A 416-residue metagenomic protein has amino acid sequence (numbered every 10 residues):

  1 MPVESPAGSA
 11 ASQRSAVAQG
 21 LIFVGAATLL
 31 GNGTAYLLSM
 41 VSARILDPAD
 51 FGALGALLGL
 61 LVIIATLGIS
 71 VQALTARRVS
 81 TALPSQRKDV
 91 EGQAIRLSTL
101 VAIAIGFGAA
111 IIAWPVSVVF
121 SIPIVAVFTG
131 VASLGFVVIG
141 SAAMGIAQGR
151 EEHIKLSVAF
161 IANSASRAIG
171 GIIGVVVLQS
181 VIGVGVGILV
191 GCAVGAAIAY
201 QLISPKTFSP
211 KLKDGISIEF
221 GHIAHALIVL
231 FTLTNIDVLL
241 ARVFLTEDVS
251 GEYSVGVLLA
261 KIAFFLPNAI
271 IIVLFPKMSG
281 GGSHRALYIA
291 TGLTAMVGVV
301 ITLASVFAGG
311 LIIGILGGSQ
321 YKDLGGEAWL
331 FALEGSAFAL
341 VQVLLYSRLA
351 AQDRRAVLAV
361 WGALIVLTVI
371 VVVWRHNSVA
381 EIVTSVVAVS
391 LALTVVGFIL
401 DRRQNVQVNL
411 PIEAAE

Functional and structural regions predicted by a protein language model:
P2-E4, Q13-I69, G221-E247: Signature of the first transmembrane helix
P2-Q13, I154-A159, V181-I182, G187-I188 (+2 more regions): Interhelical loop/hinge segments that connect adjacent transmembrane helices in multipass membrane
A18, G55, Q86-L100, G282-M296: Interfacial transmembrane-helix starts/ends
P48, P115-G130, E247, F307-S336: Interfacial segments at transmembrane-helix termini and the short loops linking adjacent helices
L58-G68, D248, Y253-I272, I301 (+1 more regions): Transmembrane helix-bundle signature of multi-pass secondary active exporters and lipid flippases
G68-S85, G256-S283, A350: Helix-loop junctions and terminal segments of transmembrane helices in multi-pass membrane transport/translocation
I124-L134, S157-P205, V379-Q404: Hydrophobic alpha-helical transmembrane segments
F136-V158, G280, L333-V360: Membrane-interface junctions at transmembrane-helix termini in multi-pass inner-membrane proteins
